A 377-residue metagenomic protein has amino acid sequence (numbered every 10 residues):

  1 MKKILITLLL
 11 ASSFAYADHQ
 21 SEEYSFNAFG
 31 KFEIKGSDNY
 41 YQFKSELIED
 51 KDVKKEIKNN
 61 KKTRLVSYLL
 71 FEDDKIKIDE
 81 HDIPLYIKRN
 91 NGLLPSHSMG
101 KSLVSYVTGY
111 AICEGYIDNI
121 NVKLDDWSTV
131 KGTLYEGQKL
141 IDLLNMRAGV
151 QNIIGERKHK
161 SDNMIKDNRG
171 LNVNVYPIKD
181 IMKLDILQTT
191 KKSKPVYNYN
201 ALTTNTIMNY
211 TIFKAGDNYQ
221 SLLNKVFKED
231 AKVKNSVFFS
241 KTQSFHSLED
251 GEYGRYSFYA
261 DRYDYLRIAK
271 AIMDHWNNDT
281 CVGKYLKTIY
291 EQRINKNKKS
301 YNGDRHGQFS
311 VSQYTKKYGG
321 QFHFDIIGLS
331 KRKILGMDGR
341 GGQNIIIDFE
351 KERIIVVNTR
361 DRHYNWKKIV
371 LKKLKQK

Functional and structural regions predicted by a protein language model:
M1-D18: Classical Sec-dependent N-terminal signal peptides that target proteins to the secretory pathway
Y16-R89, C113-D118, N145, K368 (+1 more regions): N-terminal leader/targeting segments and the immediately adjacent pre-domain N-terminus
D18-E22, E72, I334-K377: Structured C-terminal helix/loop/strand segments within mature extracytoplasmic catalytic/sensor domains
F29, I34-G36, I87-S96, G100 (+1 more regions): Active-site-proximal loop and beta-strand segments within enzyme catalytic domains
D74, P95-N119, L143, I207-T211 (+2 more regions): Active-site SXXK
E114-I153, L187-T189, L202, A215-Y256 (+2 more regions): Active-site helix/loop module of the DD-peptidase/beta-lactamase fold, centered on the serine-lysine SxxK catalytic
T203-Y210, Y256-N278, Q343-T359: Active-site-proximal alpha-helical segments within enzyme catalytic domains
V233-T242, Q292-I354: Active-site Gly/Thr loop motif
